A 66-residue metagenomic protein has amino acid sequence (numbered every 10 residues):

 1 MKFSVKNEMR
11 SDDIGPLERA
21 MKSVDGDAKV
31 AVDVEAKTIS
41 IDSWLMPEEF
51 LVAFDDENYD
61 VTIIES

Functional and structural regions predicted by a protein language model:
M1-E8: Short glycine-/aliphatic-rich beta-strand segments at the starts of folded cytosolic domains
E8-V24: Short amphipathic alpha-helix segments
M21-D33, D60: Short acidic amphipathic segments
K37-D42: A generic structural motif
P47-Y59: Charge-rich, low-aromatic oligomerization/scaffolding segments with amphipathic character
Y59-S66: Conserved short beta-strand edge segments in small beta-sheet-based binding/regulatory domains
